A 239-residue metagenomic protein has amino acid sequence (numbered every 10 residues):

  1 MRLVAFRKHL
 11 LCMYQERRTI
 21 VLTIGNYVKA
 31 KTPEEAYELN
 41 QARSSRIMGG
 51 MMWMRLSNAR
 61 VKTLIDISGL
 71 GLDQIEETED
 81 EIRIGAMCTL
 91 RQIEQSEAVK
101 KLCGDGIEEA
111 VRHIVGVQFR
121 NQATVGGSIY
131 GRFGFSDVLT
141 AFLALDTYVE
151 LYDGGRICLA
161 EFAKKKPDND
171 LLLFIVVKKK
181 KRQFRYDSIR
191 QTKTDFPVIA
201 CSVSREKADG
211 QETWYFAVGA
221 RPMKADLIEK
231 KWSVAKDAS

Functional and structural regions predicted by a protein language model:
L3-S239: C-terminal structural segment of proteins
